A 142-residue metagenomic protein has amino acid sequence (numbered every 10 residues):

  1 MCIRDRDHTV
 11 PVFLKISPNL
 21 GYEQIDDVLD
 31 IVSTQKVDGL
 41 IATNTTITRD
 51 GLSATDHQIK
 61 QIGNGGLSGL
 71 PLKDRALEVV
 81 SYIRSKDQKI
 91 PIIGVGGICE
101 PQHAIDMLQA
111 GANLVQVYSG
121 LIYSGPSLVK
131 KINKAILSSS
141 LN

Functional and structural regions predicted by a protein language model:
M1-I3: Short, small-residue-biased leader/transition segments that mark boundaries at the very start of proteins
R6-P18, I83-G94: Short beta-strand/loop segments at the ligand-binding rim of alpha/beta enzyme cores
S17, S68-L72, I93-G97, Y118-L121: Glycine- and other small-residue-rich loops at beta-strand/loop junctions that grip anionic moieties
P18-Y22, T46-R49: Short, catalytically relevant binding-site loops at active-site mouths
L20-T34, S85-D87, I98-V115: Catalytic cores of alpha/beta
I31-I90, L128: Glycine/Thr-rich beta-alpha phosphate-binding loop at enzyme active sites
G39-I47, G97-I98, A104-K131: Glycine-rich phosphate-binding active-site loops on the catalytic face of alpha/beta enzymes
K73, K130, K134-N142: Extended, intrinsically disordered, low-complexity segments
